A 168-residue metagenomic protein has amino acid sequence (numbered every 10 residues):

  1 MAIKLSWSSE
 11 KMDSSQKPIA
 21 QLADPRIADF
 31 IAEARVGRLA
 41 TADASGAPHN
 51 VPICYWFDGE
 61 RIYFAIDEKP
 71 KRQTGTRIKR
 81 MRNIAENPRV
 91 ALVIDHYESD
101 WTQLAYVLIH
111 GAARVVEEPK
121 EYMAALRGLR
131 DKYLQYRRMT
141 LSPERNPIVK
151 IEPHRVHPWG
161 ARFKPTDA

Functional and structural regions predicted by a protein language model:
A2-L22, G75, Y97, W101-A168: Charged, gly/pro-rich active-site loop segments
P18-F57: An N-terminal domain-cap segment
I27, T76-N83, Y122-A125: Amphipathic alpha-helical interface surfaces
E33-G37, V51, D58-I62, E86-V90 (+2 more regions): A generic structural signal for short beta-strands and their flanking turns/coil linkers
R38-L39, A91-D95, R137-R138: A short linear hydrophobic-aromatic micro-motif
T41-A44, D95-S99: Short, solvent-exposed loop/turn elements at beta->coil junctions and helix N-caps that rim active or binding pockets
W56-Y97: A short mixed-secondary-structure module that forms the rim of ligand-binding clefts
